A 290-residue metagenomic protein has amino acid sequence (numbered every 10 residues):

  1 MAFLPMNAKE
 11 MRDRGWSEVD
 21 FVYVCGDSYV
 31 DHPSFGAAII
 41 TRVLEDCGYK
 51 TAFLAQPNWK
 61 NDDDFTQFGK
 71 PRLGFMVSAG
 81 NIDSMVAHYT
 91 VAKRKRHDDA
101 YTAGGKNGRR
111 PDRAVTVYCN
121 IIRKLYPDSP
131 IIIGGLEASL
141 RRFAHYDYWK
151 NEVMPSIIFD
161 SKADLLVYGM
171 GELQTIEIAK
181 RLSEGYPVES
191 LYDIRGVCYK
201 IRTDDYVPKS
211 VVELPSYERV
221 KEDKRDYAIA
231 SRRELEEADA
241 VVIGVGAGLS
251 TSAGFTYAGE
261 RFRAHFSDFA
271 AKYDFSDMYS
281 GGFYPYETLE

Functional and structural regions predicted by a protein language model:
M1-G15: Short N-terminal or domain-adjacent regulatory/targeting segments
R12, A38-V43, N120-I122: Histidine-anchored nucleotide/phosphate-binding helix
G15-F21, P71, E236-A238: A short, charged/proline- and glycine-enriched loop that marks the coil->beta-strand transition at the N-terminal
V19-C25, H32-G69: Nucleic acid-processing catalytic cores of prokaryotic defense/repair systems
G26-Y29, G246-A247: Short polar catalytic/cofactor-binding loops
V30-S34, S250-A253: Short N-terminal binding/cap micro-motifs at the start of the first secondary-structure element
G36, A55-R233: Glycine-rich beta-alpha loop elements in corrinoid/cobalamin-binding modules across cobalamin-dependent enzymes
E234-E290: Conserved catalytic core of sirtuin-type NAD+-dependent deacylases
